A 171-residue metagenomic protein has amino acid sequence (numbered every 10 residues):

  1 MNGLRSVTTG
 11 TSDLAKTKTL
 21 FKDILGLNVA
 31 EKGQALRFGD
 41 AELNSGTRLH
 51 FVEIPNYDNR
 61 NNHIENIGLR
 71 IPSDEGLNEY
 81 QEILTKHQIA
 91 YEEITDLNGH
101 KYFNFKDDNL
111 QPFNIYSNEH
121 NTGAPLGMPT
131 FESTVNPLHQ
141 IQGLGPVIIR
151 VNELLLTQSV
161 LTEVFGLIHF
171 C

Functional and structural regions predicted by a protein language model:
M1, A41-E42, Y57-R60, F105 (+1 more regions): Short, low-complexity cationic-aromatic patches
M1-A15, I67-L69, N121-L156: N-terminal beta-strand motif that seeds the catalytic metal site of vicinal oxygen chelate
N2-R48, N104, I149-C171: Core segments of cupin and vicinal oxygen chelate
R5, E65, A90, G99-K101 (+1 more regions): Residue-level marker for the onset of beta-strands and adjacent loop->beta junctions in well-ordered domains
D13, E42, P55, S73 (+3 more regions): Non-catalytic surface loops within mature trypsin-like serine protease
E31-Q34, E42-L69: Conserved donor-binding loop and adjoining core beta-sheet/short helix segment in diverse acyl/aminoacyl transferases
H63-A90: Long, hydrophobic/aromatic-enriched structural stretches that serve as scaffold segments
Q81-Q140: Vicinal oxygen chelate
